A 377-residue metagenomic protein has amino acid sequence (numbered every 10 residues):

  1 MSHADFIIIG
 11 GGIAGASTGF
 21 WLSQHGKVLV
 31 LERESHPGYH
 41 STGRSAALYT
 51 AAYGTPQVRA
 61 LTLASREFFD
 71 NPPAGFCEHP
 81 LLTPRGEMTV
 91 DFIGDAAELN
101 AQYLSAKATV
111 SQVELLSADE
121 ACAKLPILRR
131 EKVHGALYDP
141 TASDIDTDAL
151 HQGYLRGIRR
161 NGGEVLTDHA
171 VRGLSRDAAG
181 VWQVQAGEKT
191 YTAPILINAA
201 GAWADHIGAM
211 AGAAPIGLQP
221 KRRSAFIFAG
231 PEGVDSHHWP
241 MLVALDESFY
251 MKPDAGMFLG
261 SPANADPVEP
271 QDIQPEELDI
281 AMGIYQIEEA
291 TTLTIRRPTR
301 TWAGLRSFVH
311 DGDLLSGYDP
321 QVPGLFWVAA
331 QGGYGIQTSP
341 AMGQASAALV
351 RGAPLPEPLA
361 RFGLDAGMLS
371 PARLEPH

Functional and structural regions predicted by a protein language model:
A4, Q321-H377: C-terminal lid/capping helical subdomain adjacent to the catalytic/cofactor pocket in oxidative enzymes
A4-L29: N-terminal Rossmann-like FAD-binding beta1-loop-alpha1 element of flavoenzymes
I7-I9, L31, Y191-W203, G343: Short hydrophobic core segments
S17-S23, Y49, N71, E78-G86 (+3 more regions): Active-site substrate-recognition segment that forms the wall of the catalytic cavity or substrate channel
S23-T42: Glycine-rich FAD pyrophosphate-binding loop
A46-K124, S248-Y250, Q286: Dinucleotide-binding Rossmann-like beta1-alpha1 core, especially the glycine-rich loop that anchors the ADP
E78-T89, Q102-Y103, T109-A118, C122-N161 (+3 more regions): Helix-loop-beta segment of a Rossmann-like dinucleotide-binding subdomain
L137-P194: Helical element adjacent to the flavin cofactor pocket in flavoenzyme catalytic cores
